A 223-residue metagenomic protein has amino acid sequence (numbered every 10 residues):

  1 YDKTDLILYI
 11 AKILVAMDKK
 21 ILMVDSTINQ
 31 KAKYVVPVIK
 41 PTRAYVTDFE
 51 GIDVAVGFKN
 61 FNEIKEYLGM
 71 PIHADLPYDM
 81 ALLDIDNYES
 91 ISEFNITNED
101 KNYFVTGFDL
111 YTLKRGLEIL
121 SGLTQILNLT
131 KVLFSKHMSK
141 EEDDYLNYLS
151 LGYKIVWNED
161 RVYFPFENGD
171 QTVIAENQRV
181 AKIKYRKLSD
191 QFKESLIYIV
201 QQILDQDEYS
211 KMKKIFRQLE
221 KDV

Functional and structural regions predicted by a protein language model:
Y1-L8, A16-M80, D86-E89: P-loop/Walker-type NTP enzyme "switch/lid" segment
A11, V15-A16, I96, T124: Gly/Ala-rich phosphate-binding loop of Rossmann-like dinucleotide-binding domains, activating on the conserved
V24-D25, A81-I85, N102-F108, K131-H137: Conserved beta-strand segments of the P-loop GTPase G domain that flank and frequently precede/overlap
V38-R43, G122, L149-L151: Short, hinge-like loop/turn segments at secondary-structure boundaries
L76, Y88-L110: Inter-motif core of Ras-like GTPase G domains
R115-I126: Conserved C-terminal guanine-recognition region of P-loop GTPase G domains, centered on the G4
H137-E194, Y198: Beta-strand-loop-alpha "switch" segments that mediate conformational coupling across diverse proteins
Y209-V223: P-loop NTP-binding site
